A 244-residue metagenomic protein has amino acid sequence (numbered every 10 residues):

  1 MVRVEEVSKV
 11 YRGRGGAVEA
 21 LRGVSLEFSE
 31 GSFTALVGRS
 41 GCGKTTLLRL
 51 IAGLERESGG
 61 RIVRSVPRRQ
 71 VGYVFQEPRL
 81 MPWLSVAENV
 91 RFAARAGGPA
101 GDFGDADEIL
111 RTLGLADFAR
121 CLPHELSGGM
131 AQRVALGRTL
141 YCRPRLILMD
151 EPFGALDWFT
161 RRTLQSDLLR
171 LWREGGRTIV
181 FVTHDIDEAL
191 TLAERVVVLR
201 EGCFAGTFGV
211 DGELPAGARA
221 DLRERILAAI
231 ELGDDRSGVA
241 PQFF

Functional and structural regions predicted by a protein language model:
R12-R14, R56, L84, E88-F103 (+1 more regions): ABC-type ATPase nucleotide-binding domains, specifically the catalytic core motifs of the NBD
V37-R39: The feature captures the beta-strand-to-loop junction immediately N-terminal to the Walker
A52: Helix-to-loop junction immediately C-terminal to a conserved catalytic motif
G101-F118, R170: Conserved ABC ATPase "signature" region
L122-L126, M130: Conserved ABC ATPase signature
Y141-R145: A short, proline-enriched helix->beta-strand linker immediately N-terminal to the Walker B motif in ABC-type P-loop
I147-D150: Catalytic Walker B motif of ABC-type/P-loop ATPase nucleotide-binding domains
